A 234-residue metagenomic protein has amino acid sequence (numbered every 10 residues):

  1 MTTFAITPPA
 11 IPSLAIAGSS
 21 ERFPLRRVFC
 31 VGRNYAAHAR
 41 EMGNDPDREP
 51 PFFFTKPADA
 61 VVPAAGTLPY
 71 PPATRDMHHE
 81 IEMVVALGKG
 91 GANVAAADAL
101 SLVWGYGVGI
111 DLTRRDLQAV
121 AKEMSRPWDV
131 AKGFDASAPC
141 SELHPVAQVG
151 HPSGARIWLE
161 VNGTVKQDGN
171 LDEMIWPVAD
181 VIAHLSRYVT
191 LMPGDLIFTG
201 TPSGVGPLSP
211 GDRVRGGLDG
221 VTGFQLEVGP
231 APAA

Functional and structural regions predicted by a protein language model:
M1-Y188, M192, L196, G204-A234: Catalytic-core "active-site belt" of small-molecule-metabolizing enzymes, emphasizing His/Asp/Glu-rich regions
T201: Switch II (G3) loop of P-loop NTPases
